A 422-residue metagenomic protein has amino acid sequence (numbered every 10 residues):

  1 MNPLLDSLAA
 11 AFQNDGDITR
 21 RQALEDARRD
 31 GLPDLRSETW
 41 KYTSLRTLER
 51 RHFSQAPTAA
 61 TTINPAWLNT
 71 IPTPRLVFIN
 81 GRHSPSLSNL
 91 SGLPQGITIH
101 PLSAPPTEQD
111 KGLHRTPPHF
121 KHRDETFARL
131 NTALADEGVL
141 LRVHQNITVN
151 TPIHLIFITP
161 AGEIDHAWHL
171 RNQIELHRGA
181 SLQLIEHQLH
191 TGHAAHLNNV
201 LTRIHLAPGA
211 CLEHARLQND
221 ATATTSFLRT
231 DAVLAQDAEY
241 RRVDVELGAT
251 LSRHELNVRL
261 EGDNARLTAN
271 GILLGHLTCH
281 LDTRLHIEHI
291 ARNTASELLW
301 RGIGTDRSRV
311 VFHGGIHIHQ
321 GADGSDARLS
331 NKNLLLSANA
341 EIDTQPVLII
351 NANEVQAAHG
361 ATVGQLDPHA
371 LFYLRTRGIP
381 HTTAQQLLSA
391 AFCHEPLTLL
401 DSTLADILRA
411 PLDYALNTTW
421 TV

Functional and structural regions predicted by a protein language model:
M1-R129, L299: N-terminal amphipathic, basic helical "cap/leader" segment at the start of enzyme domains
R29-S37, F392-S402: Short arginine-rich
D30-G31, G378, A391, A415: Alpha-helix boundary/capping residues
P106, L113-I379, P396-V422: Conserved beta-strand/loop scaffold segments within soluble protein domains that form the structured core and edges
D367, L387-H394: Small/polar glycine-rich anion-binding or flexible loop at a beta-alpha turn
